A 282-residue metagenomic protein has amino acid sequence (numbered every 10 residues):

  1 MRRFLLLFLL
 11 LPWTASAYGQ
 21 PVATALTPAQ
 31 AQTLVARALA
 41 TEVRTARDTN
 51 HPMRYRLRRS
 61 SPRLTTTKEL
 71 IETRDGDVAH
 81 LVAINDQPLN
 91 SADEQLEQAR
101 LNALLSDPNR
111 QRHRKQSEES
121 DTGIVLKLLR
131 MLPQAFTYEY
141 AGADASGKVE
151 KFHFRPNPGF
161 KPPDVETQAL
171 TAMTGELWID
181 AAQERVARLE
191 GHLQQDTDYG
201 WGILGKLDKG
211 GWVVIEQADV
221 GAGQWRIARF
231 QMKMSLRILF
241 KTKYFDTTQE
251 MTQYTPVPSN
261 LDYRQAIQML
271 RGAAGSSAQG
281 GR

Functional and structural regions predicted by a protein language model:
M1-F4: Positively charged n-region of N-terminal signal peptides that target proteins for export
P12-T14: N-terminal signal peptide c-region/cleavage motif recognized by signal peptidases
Q20-T174, A182-A187, H192-G211, D219-G221 (+2 more regions): Structured extracytoplasmic
